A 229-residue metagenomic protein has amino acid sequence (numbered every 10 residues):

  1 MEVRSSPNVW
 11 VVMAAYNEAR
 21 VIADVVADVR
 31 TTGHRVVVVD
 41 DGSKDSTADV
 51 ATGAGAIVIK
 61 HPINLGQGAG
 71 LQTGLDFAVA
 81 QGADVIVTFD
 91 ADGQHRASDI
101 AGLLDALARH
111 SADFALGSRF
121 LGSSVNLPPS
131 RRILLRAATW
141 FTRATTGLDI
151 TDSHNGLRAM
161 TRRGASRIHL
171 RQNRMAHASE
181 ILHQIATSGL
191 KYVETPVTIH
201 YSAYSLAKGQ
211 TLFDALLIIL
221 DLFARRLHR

Functional and structural regions predicted by a protein language model:
M1-D28: N-proximal low-complexity "stem/linker" segments adjacent to membrane-targeting elements
S6-W10, D28-V38, S46, A54: Short loop->beta transition adjacent to catalytic acidic/histidine clusters or analogous donor-positioning motifs
A15, V39-D41, H61: Conserved sequence signature across two-component system core domains
R20-D24, D45-A54: Acidic helix N-cap motif at the loop->helix transition within catalytic regions of sugar-transfer enzymes
D40-A48, G93: A conserved acidic beta->alpha catalytic loop
I63-A80, A97-M175, Y201-I219, F223-L227: Acceptor/aglycone-binding surface of glycosyltransferases and processive sugar-polymer synthases
A83-Q94: Short beta-strand-to-loop acidic/aromatic patch adjacent to the donor-nucleotide binding site
D149, L170-N173, L182-H200: Catalytic donor-sugar/metal-binding loop of nucleotide-sugar-dependent glycosyltransferases
